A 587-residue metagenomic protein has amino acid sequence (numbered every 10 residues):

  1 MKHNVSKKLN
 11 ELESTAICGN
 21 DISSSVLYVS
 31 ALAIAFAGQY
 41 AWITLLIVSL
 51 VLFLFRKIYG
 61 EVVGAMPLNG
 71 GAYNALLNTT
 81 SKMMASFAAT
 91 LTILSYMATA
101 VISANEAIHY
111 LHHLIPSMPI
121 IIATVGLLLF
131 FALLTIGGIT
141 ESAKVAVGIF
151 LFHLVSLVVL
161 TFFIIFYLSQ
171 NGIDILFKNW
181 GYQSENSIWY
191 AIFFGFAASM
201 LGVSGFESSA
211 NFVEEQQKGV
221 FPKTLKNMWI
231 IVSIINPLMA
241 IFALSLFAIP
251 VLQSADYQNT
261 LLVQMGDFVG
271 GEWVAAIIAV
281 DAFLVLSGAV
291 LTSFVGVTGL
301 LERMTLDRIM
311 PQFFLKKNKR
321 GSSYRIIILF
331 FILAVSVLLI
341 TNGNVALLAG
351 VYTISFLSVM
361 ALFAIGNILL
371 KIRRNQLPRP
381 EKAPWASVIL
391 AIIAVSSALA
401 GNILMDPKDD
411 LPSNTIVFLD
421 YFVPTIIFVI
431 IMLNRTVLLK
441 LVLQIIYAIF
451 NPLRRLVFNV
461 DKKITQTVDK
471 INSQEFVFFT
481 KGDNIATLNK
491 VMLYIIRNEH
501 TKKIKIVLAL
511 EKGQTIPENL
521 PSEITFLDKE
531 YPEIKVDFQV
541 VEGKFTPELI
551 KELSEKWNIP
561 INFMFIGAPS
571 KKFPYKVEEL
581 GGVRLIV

Functional and structural regions predicted by a protein language model:
M1-V29, K57, L68, L76-K82 (+2 more regions): Membrane-interface "cap" regions at the ends of multi-pass membrane proteins
S6, K82-A85, S117, I121-G126 (+3 more regions): Loop-to-transmembrane helix boundary motifs in multi-pass membrane proteins
S30-L91, A98-L127, M228-P237: Extracellular loop-to-transmembrane helix junctions
G71, S81, T224-A289, F314-N342: TM-loop-TM module centered on a large, flexible mid-protein loop between adjacent transmembrane helices in multi-pass
M118, F152-W180, I241-I249, F363-L377 (+2 more regions): Hydrophobic alpha-helical segments and their helix-loop junctions in multi-pass secondary transporters
V145, F313-Y324, M360-I416, L441-N459 (+1 more regions): C-terminal membrane-solvent junction of multi-pass transporters and transport-like membrane proteins
G148-G205, N211, I230-I234, F242-T260 (+1 more regions): Helix-loop-helix junctions that connect adjacent transmembrane segments in multi-pass membrane transporters
L438-V587: Cytosolic C-terminal regulatory domains/tails of membrane transporters and channels
